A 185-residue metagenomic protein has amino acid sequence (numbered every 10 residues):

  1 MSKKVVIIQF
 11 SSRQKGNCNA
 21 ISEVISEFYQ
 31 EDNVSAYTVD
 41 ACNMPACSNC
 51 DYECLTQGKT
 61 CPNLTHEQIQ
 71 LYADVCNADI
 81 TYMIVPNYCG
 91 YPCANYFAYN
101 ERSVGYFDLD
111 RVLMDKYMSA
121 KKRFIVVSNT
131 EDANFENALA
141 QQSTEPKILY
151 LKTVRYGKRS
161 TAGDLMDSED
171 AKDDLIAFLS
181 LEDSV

Functional and structural regions predicted by a protein language model:
M1-V85, G90-G105, E169-V185: N-terminal beta1-alpha1-beta2 submodule of the flavodoxin-like/Rossmannoid cofactor-binding fold
F10-S12, V39, V127-E131, T153-Y156: Cofactor-binding loop segments of dinucleotide-utilizing enzymes, especially the Rossmann-like FAD- and NAD(P)+-binding
N33-V34, F107, R111, K147: Secondary-structure boundary/capping signal
E67-L71, D110-K116: Short secondary-structure capping micro-motifs at structural edges
P86-C89, D108-D110, M118-S119: Extended interfacial segments that mediate partner engagement and assembly in macromolecular machines
E101-Y106, Q141-E145: A glycine- and small-aliphatic-rich helix-loop capping segment at beta-alpha/alpha-beta transitions that lines
V112-K152: Short, glycine-/small-residue-rich phosphate/pyrophosphate-handling segment
F135-V185: Glycine-rich phosphate/pyrophosphate-binding loop and the adjoining helix
